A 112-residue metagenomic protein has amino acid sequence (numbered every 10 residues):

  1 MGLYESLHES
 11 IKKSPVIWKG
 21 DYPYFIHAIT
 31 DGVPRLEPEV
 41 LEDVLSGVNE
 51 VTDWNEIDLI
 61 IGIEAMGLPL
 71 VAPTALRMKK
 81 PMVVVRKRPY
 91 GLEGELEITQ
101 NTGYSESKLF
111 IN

Functional and structural regions predicted by a protein language model:
M1-E56: Active-site-facing substrate-recognition patch
S14, I29-G32, L36-E39, P73 (+3 more regions): Surface-exposed loop/turn and secondary-structure junction residues enriched for glycine/proline
L41, M66-G67: N-terminal, charged amphipathic alpha-helical interaction modules
L45-V48, P69-L70, K108-N112: A generic local structural motif
I57-E64: Short glycine-rich phosphate-binding loop at a beta-alpha junction
P69-M78: Short Gly/Thr/Asp-enriched flexible loops that form oxyanion-binding sites at enzyme active sites
K79-N112: Short, glycine/charge-rich flexible loops or terminal/linker lids adjacent to PRPP-binding catalytic cores
